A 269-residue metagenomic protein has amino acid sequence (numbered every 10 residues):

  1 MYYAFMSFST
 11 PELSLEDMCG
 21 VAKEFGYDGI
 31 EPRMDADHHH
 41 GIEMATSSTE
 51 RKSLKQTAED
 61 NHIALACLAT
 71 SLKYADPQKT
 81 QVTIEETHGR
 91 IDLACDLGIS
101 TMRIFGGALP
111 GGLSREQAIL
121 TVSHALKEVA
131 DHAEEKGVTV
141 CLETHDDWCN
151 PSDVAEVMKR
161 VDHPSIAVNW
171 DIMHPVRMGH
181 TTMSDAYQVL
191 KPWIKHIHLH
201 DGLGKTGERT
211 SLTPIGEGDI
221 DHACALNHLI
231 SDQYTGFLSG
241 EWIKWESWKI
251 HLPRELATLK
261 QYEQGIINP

Functional and structural regions predicted by a protein language model:
M1-S7, E12-D28, K52, E59-N61 (+2 more regions): Histidine-acidic metal/acid-base catalytic patches
F8, R33-D35, T70-S71: Acidic/polar N-terminal loop/beta-strand segments that form early-domain functional surfaces
E16-D17, K52-C67, Y74-V168, R177: Active-site acidic/histidine proton-transfer and metal-coordination neighborhood in alpha/beta enzyme cores
D28-H39: A short beta-strand-loop structural module common to alpha/beta enzyme folds
E31, C67-A69, R103, C141 (+2 more regions): Conserved beta-strand positions in the central sheet of alpha/beta enzyme cores
D35, K73, G107, G202 (+1 more regions): Flexible loop residues that form catalytic and substrate-binding hotspots at small-molecule/glycan-binding clefts
H39, G111, T206: Short glycine-rich, flexible loops that bind phosphorylated cofactors or substrates
I42-E50, Q78-E86, L113-H124, C149 (+3 more regions): Alpha-helix N-cap and loop-to-helix initiation/capping positions
